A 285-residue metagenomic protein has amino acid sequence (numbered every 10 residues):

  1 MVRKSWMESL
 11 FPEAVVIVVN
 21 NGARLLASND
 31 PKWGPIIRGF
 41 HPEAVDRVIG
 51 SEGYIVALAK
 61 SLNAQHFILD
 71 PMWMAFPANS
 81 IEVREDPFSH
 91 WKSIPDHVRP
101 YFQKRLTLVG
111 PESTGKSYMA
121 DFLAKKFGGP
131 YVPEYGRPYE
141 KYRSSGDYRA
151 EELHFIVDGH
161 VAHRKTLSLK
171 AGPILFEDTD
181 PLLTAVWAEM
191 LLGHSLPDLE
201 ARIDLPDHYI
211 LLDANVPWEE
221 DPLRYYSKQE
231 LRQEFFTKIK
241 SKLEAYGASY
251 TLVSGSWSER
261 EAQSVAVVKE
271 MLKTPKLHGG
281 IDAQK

Functional and structural regions predicted by a protein language model:
M1-K104: Nucleotidyltransferase catalytic core that binds NTPs
L108: Hydrophobic anchor at the beta1->P-loop junction of P-loop NTPases
E112: The conserved Walker
K116: Conserved lysine of the Walker
D121, K125-T166, S264: Conserved substrate/cofactor phosphate-moiety recognition/catalytic segment in nucleotide-dependent phosphotransferases
S145-L196: Conserved nucleotide-sensing/catalytic segment adjacent to the nucleotide-binding pocket in NTP-handling enzymes
L192-E259, L272: A glycine- and Lys/Arg-enriched "phosphate-lid" helix/loop adjacent to the NTP-binding pocket of small-molecule kinases
T251, E259, V265-K285: C-terminal accessory "lid"/substrate-recognition subdomains
